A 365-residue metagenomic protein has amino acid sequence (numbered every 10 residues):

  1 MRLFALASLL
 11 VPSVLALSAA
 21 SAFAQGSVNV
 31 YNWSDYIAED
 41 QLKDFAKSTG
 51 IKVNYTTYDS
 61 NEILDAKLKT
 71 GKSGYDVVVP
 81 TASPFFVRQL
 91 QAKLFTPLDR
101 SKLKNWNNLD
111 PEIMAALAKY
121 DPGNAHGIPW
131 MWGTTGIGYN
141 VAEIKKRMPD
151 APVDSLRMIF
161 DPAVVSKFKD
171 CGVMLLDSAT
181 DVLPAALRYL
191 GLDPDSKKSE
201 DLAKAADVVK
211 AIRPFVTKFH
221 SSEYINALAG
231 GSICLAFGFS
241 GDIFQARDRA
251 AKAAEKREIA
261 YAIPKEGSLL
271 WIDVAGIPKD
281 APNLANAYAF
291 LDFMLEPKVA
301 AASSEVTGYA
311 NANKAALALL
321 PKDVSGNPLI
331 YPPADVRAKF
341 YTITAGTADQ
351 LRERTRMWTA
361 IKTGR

Functional and structural regions predicted by a protein language model:
Q25-L90: Early extracytoplasmic/lumenal segment of secretory-pathway proteins
Y75-P80, T217-K218, C234-F239: Paired acidic/hydrophobic, glycine-rich loop segments that form the ligand-binding mouth/hinge of periplasmic-binding
T81-F86, L90-F215, H220-A229: Extracytoplasmic ligand-binding site segments that recognize negatively charged/polar headgroups
P84-R88, L235-K256: A ligand-binding cleft/hinge motif common to bilobed small-molecule-binding domains
T96-N107, A253-L269, P278-A281: Short beta-strand->loop
L202-A211, T217, E255-G276: Periplasmic-binding protein-like
N226, A334-R365: Conserved C-terminal helix/tail region of periplasmic/extracytoplasmic solute-binding proteins
D273, P278-A338: Mature extracytoplasmic/periplasmic domains
